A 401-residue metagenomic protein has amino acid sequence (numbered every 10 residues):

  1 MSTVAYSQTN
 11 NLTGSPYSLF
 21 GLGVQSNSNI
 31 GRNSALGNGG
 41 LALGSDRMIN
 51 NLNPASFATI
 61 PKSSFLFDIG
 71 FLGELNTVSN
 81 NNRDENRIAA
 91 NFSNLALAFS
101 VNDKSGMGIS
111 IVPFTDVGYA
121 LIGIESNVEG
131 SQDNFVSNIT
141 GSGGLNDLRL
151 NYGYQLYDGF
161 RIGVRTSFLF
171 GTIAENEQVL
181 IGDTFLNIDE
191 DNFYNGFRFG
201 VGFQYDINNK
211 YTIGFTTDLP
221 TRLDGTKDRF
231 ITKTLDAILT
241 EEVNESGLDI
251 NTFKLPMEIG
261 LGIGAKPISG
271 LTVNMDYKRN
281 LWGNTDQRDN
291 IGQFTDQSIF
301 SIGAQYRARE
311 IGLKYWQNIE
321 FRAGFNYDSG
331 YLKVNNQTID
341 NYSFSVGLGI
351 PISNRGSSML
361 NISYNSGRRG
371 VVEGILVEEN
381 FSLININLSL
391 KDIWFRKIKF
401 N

Functional and structural regions predicted by a protein language model:
T3-S7: Sec/Tat signal peptide C-region and signal peptidase I cleavage site
Q8-N401: Subset of outer-membrane beta-barrel
